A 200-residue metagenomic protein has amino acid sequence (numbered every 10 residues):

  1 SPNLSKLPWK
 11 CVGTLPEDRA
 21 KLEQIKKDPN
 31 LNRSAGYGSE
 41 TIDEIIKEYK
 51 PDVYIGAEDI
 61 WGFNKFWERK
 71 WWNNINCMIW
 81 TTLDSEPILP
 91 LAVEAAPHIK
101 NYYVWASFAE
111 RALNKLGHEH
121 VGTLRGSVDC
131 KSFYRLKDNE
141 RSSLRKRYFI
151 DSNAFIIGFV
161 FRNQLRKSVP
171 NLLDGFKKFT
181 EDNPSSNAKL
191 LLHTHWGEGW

Functional and structural regions predicted by a protein language model:
S1-G36, W196-E198: N-terminal strand-loop element at the rim of the active site of nucleotide-sugar-dependent glycosyltransferases
G56-G62: Short His-centered aromatic/hydrophobic patch
W72-N73, I79, I88-Y103: A conserved, positively charged/aromatic
F108, S127: Carbohydrate-associated surface elements
Y134-I150: A short helix/loop element that forms part of the nucleotide-sugar donor recognition site in Leloir-type
D151-K167, L173-F176, L190-L192: Conserved donor-binding/catalytic core segment of Leloir-type glycosyltransferases
Q164-S168, S185, G199: A short, basic/aromatic alpha-helical/loop segment that forms part of the nucleotidyl-sugar donor-binding site
A188-W200: Glycosyltransferase donor-sugar binding loop
